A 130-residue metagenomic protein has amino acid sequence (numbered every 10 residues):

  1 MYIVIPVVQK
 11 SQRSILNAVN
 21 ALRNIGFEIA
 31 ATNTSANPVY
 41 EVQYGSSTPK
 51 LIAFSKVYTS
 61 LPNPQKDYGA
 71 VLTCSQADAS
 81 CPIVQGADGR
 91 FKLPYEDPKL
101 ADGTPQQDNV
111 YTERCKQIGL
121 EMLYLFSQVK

Functional and structural regions predicted by a protein language model:
M1-K130: Short polar/charged helix/loop
